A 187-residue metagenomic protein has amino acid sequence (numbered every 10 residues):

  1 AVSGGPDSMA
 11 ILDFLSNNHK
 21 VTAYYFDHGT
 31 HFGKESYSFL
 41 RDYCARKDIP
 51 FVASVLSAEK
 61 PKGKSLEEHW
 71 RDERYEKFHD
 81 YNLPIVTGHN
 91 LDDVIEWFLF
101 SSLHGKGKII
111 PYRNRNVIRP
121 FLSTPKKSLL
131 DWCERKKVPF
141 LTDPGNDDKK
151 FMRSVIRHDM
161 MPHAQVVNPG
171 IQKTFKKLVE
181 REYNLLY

Functional and structural regions predicted by a protein language model:
A1-H158: Core alpha/beta nucleotide-donor-binding catalytic domains of modification enzymes
K150-Y187: ATP/NTP-dependent adenylation/nucleotidyl-transfer catalytic domains that generate, transfer, or process NMP-activated
